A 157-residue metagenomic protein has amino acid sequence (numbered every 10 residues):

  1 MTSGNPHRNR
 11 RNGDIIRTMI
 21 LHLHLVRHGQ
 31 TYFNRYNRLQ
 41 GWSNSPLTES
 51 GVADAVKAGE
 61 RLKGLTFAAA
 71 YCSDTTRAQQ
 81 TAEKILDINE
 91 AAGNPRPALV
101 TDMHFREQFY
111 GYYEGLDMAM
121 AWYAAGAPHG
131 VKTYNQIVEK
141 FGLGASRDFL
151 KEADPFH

Functional and structural regions predicted by a protein language model:
T2-R10: Extreme N-terminal basic, low-complexity initiation segments that serve as generic localization/processing leaders
D14-I15: Short, positively charged and aromatic/hydrophobic N-terminal segments
I20-L21, V26-A92: Active-site-proximal alpha-helix that buttresses catalytic centers in soluble enzyme cores
R35-S43, T101, R106-F109, E152: Glycine-rich, flexible loop/turn motifs
Q40, N44, Y123, P155-H157: Alpha-helix initiation/capping motif
G59-N135: Phosphate-coordination/substrate-recognition cap region in phosphate-metabolizing enzymes
P128-H157: Short glycine/proline- and acidic residue-enriched helix-loop micro-motifs that form flexible lids or anion-recognition
